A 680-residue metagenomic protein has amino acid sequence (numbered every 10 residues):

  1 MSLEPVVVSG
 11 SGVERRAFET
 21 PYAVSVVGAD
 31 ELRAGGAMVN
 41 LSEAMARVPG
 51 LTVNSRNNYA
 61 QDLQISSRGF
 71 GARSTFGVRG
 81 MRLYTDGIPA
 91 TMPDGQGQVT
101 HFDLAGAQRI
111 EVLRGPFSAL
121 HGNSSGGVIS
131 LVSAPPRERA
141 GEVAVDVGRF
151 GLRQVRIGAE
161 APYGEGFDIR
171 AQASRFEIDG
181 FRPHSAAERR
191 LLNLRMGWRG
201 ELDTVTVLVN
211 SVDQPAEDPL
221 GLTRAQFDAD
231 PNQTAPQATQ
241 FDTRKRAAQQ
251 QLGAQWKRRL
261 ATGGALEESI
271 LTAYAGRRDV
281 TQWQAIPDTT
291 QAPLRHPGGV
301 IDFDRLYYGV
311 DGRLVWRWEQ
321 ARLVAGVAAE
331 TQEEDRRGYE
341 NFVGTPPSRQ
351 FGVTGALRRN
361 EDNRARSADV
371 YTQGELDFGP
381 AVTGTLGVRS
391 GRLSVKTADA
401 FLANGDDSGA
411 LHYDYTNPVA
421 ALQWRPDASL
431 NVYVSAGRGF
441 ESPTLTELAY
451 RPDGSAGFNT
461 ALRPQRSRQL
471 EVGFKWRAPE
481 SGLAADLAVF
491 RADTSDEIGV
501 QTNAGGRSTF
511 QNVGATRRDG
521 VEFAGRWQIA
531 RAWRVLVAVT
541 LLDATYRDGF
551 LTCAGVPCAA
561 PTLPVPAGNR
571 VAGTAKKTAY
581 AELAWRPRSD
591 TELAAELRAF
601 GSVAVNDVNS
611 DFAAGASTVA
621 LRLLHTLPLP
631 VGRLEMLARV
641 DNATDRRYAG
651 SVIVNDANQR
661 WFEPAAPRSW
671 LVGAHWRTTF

Functional and structural regions predicted by a protein language model:
V24, S42-I88: Extracytoplasmic beta-strand/coil segments of soluble accessory domains associated with Gram-negative outer-membrane
G80-M81, I88-R114, V132-A134: Short acidic/polar hinge/loop motifs at secondary-structure boundaries that mediate gating or recognition
R149-E177, R182-P219, T243-E267, R317 (+5 more regions): Transmembrane beta-barrel wall of Gram-negative outer-membrane proteins
I157, Q255-R259, E267-I286, R425 (+4 more regions): Membrane-embedded beta-barrel scaffold of Gram-negative outer-membrane proteins
E160, N210, V434, L470 (+2 more regions): Conserved C-terminal beta-signal and adjacent last beta-strands/turns of outer-membrane beta-barrel proteins
T204-N210, K245-A400, P479, L483-V489 (+2 more regions): Face-selective signature of the C-terminal outer-membrane beta-barrel domain
P215-D230, E333-E340, P346-P347, R392-D399 (+7 more regions): Surface-exposed extracellular loop regions of Gram-negative outer-membrane beta-barrel proteins, predominantly
L314, D377-G384, L393, V489-D493 (+2 more regions): Gram-negative outer-membrane beta-barrel transporters
